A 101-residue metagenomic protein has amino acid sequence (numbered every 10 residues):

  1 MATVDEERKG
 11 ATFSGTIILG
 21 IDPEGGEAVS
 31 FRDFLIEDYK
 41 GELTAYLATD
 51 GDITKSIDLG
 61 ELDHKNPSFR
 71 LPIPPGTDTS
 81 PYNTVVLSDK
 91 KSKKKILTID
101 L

Functional and structural regions predicted by a protein language model:
M1-E24: Transition segment at domain starts
S30-D33, P67-G76: Exposed aromatic-hydrophobic patches
I36-Y39, D78-T79: A short beta-turn/strand-edge loop motif at beta-sheet boundaries
T44-Y46: Beta-strand signatures of extracellular beta-sandwich domains
T49-G51, K91: Solvent-exposed strand-loop boundary residues in beta-sheet-rich modules
D52-L59: Surface-exposed loop/edge segments in extracytoplasmic proteins
E61-P67: Short proline/glycine- and polar residue-rich coil/turn motifs
P74-D100: Short, exposed beta-strand-loop hairpins at the edges of beta-sheets in extracellular/periplasmic proteins
